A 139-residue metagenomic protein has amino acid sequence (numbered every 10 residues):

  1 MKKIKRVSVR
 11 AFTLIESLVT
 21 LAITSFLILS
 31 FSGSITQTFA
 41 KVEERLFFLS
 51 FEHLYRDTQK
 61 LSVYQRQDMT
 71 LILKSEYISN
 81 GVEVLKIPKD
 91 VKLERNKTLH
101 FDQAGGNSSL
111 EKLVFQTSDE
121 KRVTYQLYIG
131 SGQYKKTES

Functional and structural regions predicted by a protein language model:
M1-I35: N-terminal single-pass transmembrane signal-anchor helix
K2, S30, Q37, E43-R45 (+3 more regions): N-terminal helix-rich module
V9, V42-L49: Residues at secondary-structure transition points
S50-T58: Phosphate-interacting basic helix/loop segments used at nucleotide- and nucleic-acid interfaces
